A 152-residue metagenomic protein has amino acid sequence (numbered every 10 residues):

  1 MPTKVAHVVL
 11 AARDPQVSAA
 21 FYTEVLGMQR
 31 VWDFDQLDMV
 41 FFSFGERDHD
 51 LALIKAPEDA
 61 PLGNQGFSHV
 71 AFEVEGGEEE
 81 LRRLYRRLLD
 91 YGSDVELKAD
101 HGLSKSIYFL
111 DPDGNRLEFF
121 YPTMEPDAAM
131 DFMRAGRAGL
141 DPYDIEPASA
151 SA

Functional and structural regions predicted by a protein language model:
T3-H7, Q65-H69: Short, solvent-exposed beta-strand edge segments and adjacent coil->beta transition regions
L10-L51, K55: Core segments of cupin and vicinal oxygen chelate
A12-Q16, A71-R116, Y121-D127, A138-A152: Vicinal oxygen chelate
G27-M28, E58, S93-D94: Short beta-turn/strand-loop junction motif enriched in small, turn-promoting residues
D38-V40, S68, K105-I107: Short beta-strand micro-motifs in enzyme catalytic cores
I54-E58, P122: Acetyl-CoA-dependent GNAT
A60-G63: Short glycine/serine/proline-enriched coil/turn segments at secondary-structure junctions
D131-R137: Polybasic, low-complexity binding patches
